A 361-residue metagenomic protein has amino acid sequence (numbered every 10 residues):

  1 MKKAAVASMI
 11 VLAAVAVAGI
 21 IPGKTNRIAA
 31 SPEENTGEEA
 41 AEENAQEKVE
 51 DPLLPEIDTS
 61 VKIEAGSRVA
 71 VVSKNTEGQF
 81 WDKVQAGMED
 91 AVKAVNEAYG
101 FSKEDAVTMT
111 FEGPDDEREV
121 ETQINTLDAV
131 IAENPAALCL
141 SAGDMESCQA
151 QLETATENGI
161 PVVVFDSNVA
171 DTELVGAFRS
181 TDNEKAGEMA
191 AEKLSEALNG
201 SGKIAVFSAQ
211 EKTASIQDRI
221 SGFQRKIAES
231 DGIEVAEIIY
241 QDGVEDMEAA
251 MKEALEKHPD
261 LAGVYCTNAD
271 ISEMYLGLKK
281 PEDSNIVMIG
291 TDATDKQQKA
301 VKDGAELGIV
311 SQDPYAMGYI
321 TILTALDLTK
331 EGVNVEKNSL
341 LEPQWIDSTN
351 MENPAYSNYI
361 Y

Functional and structural regions predicted by a protein language model:
M1-R68, I131, E153-I160: Short, low-complexity disordered leader/linker segments with a strong preference for bacterial N-terminal type II
E34-A65, S215, K226-S230, A316-Y361: Hinge/cleft segment of the Venus flytrap/periplasmic-binding protein
K48-E64, Q123, F178-I204, M247-E248 (+2 more regions): Hydrophobic alpha-helical segments within soluble ligand-binding/sensing domains
S73-Q85, A106-T122, D144, R179-M189 (+5 more regions): Hinge/beta->alpha junction and helix N-cap segments in small-molecule ligand-binding domains
E89-M109, E229-D231: Signal peptide-proximal N-terminal region of secreted/periplasmic/extracellular or secretory-lumen proteins
V130-E133, A137-E157, F223, A236 (+1 more regions): Hydrophobic alpha-helical
M145-K185, K203, T294-K302, E306-L307 (+2 more regions): Flexible loop/hinge segments that line or gate small-molecule binding clefts
A262-G263, A269-S272, L276-Y315, T321-E342 (+1 more regions): Exported/periplasmic ABC-transporter solute-binding proteins
